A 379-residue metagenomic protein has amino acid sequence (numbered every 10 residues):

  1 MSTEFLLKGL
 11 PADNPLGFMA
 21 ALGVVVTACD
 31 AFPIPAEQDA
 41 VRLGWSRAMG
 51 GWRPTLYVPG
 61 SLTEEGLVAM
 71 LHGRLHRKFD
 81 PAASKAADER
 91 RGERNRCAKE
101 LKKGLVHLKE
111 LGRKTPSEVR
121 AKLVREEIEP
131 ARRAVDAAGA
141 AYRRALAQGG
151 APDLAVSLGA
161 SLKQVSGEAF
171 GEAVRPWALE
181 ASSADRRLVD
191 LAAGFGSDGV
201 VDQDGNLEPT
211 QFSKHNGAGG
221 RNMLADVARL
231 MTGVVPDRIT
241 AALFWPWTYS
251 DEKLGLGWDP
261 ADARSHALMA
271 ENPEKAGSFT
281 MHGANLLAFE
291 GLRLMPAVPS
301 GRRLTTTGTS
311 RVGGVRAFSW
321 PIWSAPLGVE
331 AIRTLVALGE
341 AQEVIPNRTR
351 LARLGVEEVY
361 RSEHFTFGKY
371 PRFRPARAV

Functional and structural regions predicted by a protein language model:
M1-F244, D262-R264, A288, P296 (+3 more regions): Conserved small-residue
G92, C97, Y249, K275-F279 (+3 more regions): Elongated scaffolding segments in large macromolecular assemblies, built predominantly from amphipathic alpha-helices
A193, L256, F318-I322: Intrinsically disordered, low-complexity segments used for protein-protein interactions
G205-P209, Y249-G277, R293-L294, P299-T305: Short linear interaction motifs
